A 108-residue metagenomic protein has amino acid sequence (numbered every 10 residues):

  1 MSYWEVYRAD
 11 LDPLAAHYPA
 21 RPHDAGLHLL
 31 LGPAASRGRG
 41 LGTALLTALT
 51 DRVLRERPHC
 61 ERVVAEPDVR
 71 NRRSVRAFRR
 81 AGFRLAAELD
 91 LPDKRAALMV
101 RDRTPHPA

Functional and structural regions predicted by a protein language model:
M1-Y3: Glycine-rich phosphate/pyrophosphate-binding loop shared by adenosine-nucleotide-utilizing enzymes
E5-L29, A35-R37: Conserved acyl-donor/pantetheine-binding loop and adjacent beta-alpha core of acyl/acetyltransferases and related
R8-L11, R84-L98: Conserved catalytic-core motifs of GNAT/GCN5-like acyltransferases
G26-H28, V64-E66, L98: Short aromatic/hydrophobic contact patches that present stacked aromatics for nucleic-acid/ligand binding
G38-V53, R76, R80: Conserved acetyl-CoA-binding loop-helix of GNAT-fold acetyltransferases
R55-E66: Conserved GNAT acetyl-CoA-binding A-motif
V69-A87: Conserved active-site alpha-helix within GNAT-family acetyltransferase domains
R103-A108: Actinobacteria-biased recognition of intrinsically disordered, low-complexity terminal regions
